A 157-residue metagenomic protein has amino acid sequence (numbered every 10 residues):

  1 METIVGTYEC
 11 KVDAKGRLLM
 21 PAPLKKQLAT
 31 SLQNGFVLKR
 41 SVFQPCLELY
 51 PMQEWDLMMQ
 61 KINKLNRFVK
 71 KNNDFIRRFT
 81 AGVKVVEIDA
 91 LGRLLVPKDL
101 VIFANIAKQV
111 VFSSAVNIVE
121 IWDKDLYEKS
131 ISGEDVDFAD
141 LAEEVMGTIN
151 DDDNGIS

Functional and structural regions predicted by a protein language model:
M1-E9, A14-R17, L24-L91, K98-S157: Flexible "stalk/tail and boundary" regions
